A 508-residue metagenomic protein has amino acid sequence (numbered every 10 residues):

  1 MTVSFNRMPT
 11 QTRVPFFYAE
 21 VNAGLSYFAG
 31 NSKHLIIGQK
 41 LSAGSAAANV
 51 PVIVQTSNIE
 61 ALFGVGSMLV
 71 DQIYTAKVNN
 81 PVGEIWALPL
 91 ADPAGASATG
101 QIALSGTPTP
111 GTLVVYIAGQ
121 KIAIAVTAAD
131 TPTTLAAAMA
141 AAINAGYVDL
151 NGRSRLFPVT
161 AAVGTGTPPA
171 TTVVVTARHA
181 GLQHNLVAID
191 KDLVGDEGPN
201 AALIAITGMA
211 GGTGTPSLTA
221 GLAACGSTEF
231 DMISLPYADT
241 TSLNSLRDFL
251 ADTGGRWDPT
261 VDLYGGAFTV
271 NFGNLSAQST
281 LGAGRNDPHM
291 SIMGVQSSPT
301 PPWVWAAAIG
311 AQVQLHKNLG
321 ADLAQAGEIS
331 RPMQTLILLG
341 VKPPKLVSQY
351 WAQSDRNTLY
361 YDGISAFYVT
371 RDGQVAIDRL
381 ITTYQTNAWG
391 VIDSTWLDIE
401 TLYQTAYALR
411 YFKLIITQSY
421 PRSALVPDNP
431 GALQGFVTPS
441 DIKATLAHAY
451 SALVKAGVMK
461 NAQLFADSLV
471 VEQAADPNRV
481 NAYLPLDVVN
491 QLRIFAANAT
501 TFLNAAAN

Functional and structural regions predicted by a protein language model:
M1-W86, G327-E328, M333-N508: Structured, hydrophobic secondary-structure cores that serve as assembly/anchoring elements
Y18-E20, I85-A103: Charged, amphipathic alpha-helical segments
Q55-N58, T107-V187, I233, D248 (+1 more regions): Extended, beta-strand-rich, solvent-exposed assembly scaffolds of outer structural proteins
F63-N79, W86-A91, D190-G340: A glycine-rich, acidic short-motif signal
A94-Y116, P199-D231, F272-G284, H289 (+1 more regions): Acidic, glycine-rich low-complexity/disordered segments
G100-L104, A170-A177, V375-L380, V480-L484: Generic recognition of long tandem-repeat/solenoid scaffolds
L182-P199, N498-T500: Extended Gly/Ser/Thr-rich low-complexity repeat segments, especially those forming or decorating extracellular
